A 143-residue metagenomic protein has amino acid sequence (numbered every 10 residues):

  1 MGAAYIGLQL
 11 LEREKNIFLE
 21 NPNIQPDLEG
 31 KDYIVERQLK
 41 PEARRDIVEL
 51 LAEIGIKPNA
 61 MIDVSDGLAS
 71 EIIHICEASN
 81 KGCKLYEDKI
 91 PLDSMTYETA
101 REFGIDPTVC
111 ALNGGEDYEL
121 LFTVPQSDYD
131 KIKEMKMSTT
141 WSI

Functional and structural regions predicted by a protein language model:
M1-E49: Short, acidic (Asp/Glu-rich) active-site segment that either coordinates a divalent metal cofactor
E53, P58-I143: Glycine-/charge-enriched secondary-structure boundary and capping motifs
